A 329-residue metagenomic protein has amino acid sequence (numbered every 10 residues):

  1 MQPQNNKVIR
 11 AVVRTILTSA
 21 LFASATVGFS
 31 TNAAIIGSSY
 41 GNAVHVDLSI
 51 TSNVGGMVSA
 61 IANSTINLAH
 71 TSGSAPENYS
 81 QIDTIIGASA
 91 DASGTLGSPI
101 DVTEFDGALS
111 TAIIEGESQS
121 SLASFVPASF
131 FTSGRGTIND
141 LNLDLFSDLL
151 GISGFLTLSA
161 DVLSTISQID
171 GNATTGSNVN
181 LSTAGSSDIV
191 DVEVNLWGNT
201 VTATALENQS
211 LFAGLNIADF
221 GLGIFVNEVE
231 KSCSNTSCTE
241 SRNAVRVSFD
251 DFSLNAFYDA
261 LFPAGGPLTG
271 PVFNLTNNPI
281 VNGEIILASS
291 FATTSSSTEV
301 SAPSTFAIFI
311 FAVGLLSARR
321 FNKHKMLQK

Functional and structural regions predicted by a protein language model:
M1-A11, K325-K329: N-terminal secretory signal peptides that target proteins for export/translocation
N5, S129, P303-T305: Intrinsically disordered, low-complexity segments enriched in proline/serine/threonine
R10-A20: Sec-dependent N-terminal signal peptides
F22-T31: C-terminal segment of classical bacterial N-terminal signal peptides
A34-T298: Extended, solvent-exposed, non-transmembrane regions
S301-R320: A short, hydrophobic C-terminal helix/tail in secreted or cell-surface proteins
